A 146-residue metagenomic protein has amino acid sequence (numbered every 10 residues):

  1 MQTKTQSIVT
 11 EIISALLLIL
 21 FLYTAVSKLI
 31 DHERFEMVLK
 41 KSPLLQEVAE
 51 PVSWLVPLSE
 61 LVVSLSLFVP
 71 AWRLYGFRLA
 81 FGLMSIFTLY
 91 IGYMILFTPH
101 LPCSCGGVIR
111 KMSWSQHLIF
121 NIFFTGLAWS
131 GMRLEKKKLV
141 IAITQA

Functional and structural regions predicted by a protein language model:
M1-A146: Membrane-interfacial helix-loop segments of redox and metal-homeostasis proteins, especially TM-loop-TM junctions
